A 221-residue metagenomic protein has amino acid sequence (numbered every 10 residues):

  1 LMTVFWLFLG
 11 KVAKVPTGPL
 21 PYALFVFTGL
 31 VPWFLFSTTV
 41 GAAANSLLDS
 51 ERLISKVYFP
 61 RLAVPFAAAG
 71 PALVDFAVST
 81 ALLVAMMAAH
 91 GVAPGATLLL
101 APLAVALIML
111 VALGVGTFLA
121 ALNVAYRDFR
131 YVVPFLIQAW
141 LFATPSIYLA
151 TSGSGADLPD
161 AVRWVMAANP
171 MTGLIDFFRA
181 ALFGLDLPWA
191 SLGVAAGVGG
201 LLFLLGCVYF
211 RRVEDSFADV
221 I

Functional and structural regions predicted by a protein language model:
L1-Y22, R163, D176, A180-F183: Transmembrane helix-loop-helix hairpins at lipid-water interfaces of multipass membrane proteins, especially the type-1
T3-P16, R61, F66-L136, L185-F210: Alpha-helical transmembrane segments and their short interhelical loops
F25-T38: Long, hydrophobic alpha-helical segments
F36-L62, F66-L73: Transmembrane helix boundary and interhelical loop/hinge segments in multi-pass membrane proteins
A42-L48, F118-A125, T151-G155: A cytosolic-side transmembrane-helix exit/cap motif
D75, Q138-P145: Faces of alpha-helical transmembrane segments in polytopic inner-membrane proteins
D128, R211-I221: Short cytosolic juxtamembrane segments of multi-pass membrane proteins
F142-G193: Short hydrophobic, aromatic-rich alpha-helical segments embedded in or entering the lipid bilayer of multi-pass
